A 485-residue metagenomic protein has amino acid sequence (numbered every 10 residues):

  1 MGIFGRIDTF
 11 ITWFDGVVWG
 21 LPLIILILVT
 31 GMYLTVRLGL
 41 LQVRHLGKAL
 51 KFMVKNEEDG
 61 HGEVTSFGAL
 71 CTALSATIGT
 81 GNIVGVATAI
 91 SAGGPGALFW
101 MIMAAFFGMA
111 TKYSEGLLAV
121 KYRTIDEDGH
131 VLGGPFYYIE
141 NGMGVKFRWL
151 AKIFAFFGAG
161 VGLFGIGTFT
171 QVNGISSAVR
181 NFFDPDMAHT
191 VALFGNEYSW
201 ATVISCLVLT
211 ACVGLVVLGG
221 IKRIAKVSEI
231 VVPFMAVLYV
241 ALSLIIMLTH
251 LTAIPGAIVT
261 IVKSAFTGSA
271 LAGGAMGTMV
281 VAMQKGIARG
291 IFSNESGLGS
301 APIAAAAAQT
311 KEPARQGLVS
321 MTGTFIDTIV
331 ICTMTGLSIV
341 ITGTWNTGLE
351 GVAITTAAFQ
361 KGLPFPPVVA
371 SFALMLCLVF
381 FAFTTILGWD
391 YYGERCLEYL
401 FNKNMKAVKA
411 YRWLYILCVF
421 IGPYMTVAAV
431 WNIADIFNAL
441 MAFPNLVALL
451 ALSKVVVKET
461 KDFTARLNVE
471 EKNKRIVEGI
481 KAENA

Functional and structural regions predicted by a protein language model:
M1-T80, I90-A97, G108, L248 (+2 more regions): N-terminal alpha-helical transmembrane segments of multi-pass membrane transport and channel/translocase proteins
R6-I7, L38-Q42, G81-V86, G162-I175 (+6 more regions): Transmembrane helix-loop junctions in multi-pass membrane proteins
L26-Y33, L38-L50, V172-V179, W200-H250 (+3 more regions): Membrane-interface loop-to-helix entry segments
T30, L34-T35, S75, A104-G129 (+4 more regions): Helix-loop-helix module between adjacent transmembrane segments
T35, E115-R123, E127, L242-T260 (+4 more regions): Extracellular/periplasmic helix-exit of transmembrane alpha-helices
L40-S66, T88-I90, G94-L98, A110-K146 (+4 more regions): Flexible loop linkers connecting adjacent transmembrane helices in multi-pass alpha-helical membrane transporters
D59-A92, L118-G142, I153-F156, G160 (+2 more regions): Alpha-helical membrane segments and immediately flanking helix-loop junctions that form or couple to the substrate/ion
D59-E63, G94-M103, N141-I153, M187-G195 (+2 more regions): Membrane-interface alpha-helices at helix entry/exit sites of multi-pass transporters
